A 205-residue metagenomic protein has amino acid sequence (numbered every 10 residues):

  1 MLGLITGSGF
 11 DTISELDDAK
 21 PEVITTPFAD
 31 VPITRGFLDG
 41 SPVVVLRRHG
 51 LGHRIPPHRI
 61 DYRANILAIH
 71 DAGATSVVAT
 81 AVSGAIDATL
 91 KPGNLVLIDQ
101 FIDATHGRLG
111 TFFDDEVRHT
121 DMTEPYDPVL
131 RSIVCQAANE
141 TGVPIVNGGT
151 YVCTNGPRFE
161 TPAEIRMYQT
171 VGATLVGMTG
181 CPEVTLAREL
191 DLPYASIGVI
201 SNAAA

Functional and structural regions predicted by a protein language model:
M1-T123: Metabolite-binding pocket within alpha/beta catalytic cores that recognizes anionic/polar moieties
I66, I165, C181-V184: Generic hydrophobic/aromatic pocket-lining and core-packing "Φ" positions
H70-G73, Q169, R188: Non-catalytic positions within long, well-ordered alpha-helices that form the structural scaffold/packing of enzyme
T75-S76, T174, P193: Short acidic/polar active-site loop segments enriched in Thr and Asp
V129, I133-P144: Generic non-transmembrane alpha-helical segments
E140-T174: Active-site/ligand-binding-proximal alpha/beta "capping" segment
M178-A205: Zn-dependent metallopeptidase/amidohydrolase metal-coordination segment
